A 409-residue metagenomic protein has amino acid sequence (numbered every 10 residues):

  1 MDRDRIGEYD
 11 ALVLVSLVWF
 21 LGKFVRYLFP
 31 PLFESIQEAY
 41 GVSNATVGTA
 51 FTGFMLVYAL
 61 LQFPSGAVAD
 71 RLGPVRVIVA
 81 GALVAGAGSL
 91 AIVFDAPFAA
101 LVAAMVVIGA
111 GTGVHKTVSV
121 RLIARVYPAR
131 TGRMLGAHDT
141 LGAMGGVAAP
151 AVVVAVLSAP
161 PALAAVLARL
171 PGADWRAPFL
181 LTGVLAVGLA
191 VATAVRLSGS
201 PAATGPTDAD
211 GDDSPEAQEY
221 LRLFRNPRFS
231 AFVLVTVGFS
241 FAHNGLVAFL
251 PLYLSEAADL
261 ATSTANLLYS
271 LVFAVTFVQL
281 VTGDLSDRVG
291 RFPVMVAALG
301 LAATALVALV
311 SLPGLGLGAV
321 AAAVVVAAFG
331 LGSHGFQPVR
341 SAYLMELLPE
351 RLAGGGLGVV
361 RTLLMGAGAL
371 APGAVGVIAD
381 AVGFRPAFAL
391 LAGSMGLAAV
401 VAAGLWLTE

Functional and structural regions predicted by a protein language model:
P30, N226-F273, F277: Extracytoplasmic gate region of multi-pass secondary transporters
L60-A99: Conserved MFS/SLC helix-loop-helix module at the cytosolic interface between two early adjacent transmembrane helices
L61-G73, Q279-G290, A379-D380: Helix-to-loop junctions at the C-terminal end of transmembrane segments in multipass secondary transporters
V102-M144: Cytoplasmic helix-loop-helix junction between adjacent transmembrane helices in 12-TM secondary transporters
A129, A137-P201: Helix-loop-helix hairpin linking two adjacent transmembrane segments in secondary transporters
A194-Q218: Flexible cytoplasmic inter-helical loops of multi-pass small-molecule transporters
V289-Y343: C-terminal transmembrane helical hairpin of 12-TM major facilitator-type secondary transporters
M345-F384, L391: A late C-terminal transmembrane helix in Major Facilitator Superfamily
